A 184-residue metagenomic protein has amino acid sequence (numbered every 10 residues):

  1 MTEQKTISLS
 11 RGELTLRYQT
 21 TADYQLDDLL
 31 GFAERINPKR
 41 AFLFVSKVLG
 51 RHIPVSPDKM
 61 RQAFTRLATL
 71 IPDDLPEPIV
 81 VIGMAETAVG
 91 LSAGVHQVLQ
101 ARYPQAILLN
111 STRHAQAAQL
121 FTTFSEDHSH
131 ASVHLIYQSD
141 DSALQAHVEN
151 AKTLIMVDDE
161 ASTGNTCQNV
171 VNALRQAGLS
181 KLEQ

Functional and structural regions predicted by a protein language model:
M1-Q184: PRPP-associated nucleotide enzymes
